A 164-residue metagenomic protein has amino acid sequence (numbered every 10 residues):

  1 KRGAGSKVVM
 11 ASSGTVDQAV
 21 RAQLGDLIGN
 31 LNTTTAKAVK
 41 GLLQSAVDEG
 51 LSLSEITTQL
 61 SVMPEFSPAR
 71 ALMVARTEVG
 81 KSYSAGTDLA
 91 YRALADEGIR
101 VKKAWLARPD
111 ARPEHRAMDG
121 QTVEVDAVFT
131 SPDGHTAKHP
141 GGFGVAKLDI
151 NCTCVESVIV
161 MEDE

Functional and structural regions predicted by a protein language model:
K1-F66, I159-E164: N-terminal leader/targeting and assembly helices and adjacent pre-domain segments
M63, R76-E164: Activation/maturation switch segments at domain boundaries
F66-A71, V125: Short, surface-exposed acidic
